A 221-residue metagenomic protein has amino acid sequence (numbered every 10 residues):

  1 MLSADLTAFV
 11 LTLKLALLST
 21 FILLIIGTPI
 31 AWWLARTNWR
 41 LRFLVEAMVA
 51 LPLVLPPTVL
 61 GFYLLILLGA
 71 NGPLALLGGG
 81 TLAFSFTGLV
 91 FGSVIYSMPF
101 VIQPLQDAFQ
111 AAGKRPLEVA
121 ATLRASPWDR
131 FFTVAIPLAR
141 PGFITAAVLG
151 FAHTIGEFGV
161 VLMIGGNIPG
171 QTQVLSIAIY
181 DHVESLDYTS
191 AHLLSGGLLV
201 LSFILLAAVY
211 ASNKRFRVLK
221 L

Functional and structural regions predicted by a protein language model:
M1-T7, I164-F203, A207-A208: Interhelical loop and adjacent transmembrane-helix boundary motif in polytopic membrane transport permeases
D5-L34, V94: Transmembrane alpha-helix signature in integral membrane proteins
F21, I102-L105, F109, G113 (+1 more regions): Transmembrane alpha-helices
W33-L64, L117, P141: Cytoplasmic-entry segments and transmembrane alpha-helices of multi-pass inner-membrane transporters
T37-V45, P73, S85, R115 (+3 more regions): Membrane-helix interface segments
L41, Q106-A125, T133, H192-L221: C-terminal transmembrane helix and the adjacent membrane-cytosol boundary/short C-terminal tail of inner/organellar
G61-V94, I164-I168: Membrane-interfacial helix termini and adjacent extracytoplasmic/periplasmic loops of multi-pass transporters
L82-A121, V134, A146-A147, A207: Membrane-cytosol interface at the C-terminal ends of specific transmembrane alpha-helices in multi-pass membrane
